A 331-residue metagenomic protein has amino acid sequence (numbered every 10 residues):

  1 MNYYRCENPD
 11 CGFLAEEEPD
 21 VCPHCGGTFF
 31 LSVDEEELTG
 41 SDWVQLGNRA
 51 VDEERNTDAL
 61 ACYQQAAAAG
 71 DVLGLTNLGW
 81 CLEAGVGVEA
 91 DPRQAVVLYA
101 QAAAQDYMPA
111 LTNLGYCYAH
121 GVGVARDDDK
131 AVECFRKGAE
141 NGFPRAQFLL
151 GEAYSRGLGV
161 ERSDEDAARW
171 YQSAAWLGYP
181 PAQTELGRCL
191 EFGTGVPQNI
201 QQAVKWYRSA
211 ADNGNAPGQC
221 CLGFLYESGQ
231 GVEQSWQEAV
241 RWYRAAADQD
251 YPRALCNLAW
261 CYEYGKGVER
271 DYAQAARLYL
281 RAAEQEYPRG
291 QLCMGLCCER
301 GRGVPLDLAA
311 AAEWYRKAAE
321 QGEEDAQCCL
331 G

Functional and structural regions predicted by a protein language model:
Y3-N8, P19: Residues immediately within or flanking Cys/His clusters that coordinate Zn2+ in small zinc-binding modules
E7-A15, G26: Cys/His-coordinated zinc-binding microdomains
E16-E18, L31-S32: Short, non-ligating residues that shape and space the ligands of small metal-coordination modules and catalytic
G26-E36: Short Cys/His-rich micro-motifs in 6-15 aa windows
L38, A68-D71, A84-V86, D91 (+19 more regions): Short helix-capping/linker turns of helical repeat alpha-solenoids
D42-V51, N77-A84, V88, L98 (+13 more regions): Hydrophobic face of amphipathic alpha-helices that form TPR/SEL1-like repeat modules and related alpha-solenoid
